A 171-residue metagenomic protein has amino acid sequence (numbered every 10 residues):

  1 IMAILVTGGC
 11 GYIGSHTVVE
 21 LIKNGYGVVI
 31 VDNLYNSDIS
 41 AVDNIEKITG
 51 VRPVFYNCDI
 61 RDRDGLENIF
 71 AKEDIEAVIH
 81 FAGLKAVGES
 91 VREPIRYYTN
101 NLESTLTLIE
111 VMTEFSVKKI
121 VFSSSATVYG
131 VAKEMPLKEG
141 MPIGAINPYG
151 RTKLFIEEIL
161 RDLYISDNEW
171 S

Functional and structural regions predicted by a protein language model:
I1-W170: N-terminal Rossmann-like NAD(P)+-binding domain of SDR-like oxidoreductases, especially those catalyzing
